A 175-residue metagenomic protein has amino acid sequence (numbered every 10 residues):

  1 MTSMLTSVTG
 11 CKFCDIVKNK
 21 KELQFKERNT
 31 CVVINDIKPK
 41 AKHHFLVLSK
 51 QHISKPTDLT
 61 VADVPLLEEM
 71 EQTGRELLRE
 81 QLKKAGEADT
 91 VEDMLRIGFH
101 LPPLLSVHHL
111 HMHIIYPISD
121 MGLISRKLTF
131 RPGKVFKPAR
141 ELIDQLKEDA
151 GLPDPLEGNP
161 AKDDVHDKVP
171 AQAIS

Functional and structural regions predicted by a protein language model:
M1-S175: HIT superfamily nucleotide-processing domains
